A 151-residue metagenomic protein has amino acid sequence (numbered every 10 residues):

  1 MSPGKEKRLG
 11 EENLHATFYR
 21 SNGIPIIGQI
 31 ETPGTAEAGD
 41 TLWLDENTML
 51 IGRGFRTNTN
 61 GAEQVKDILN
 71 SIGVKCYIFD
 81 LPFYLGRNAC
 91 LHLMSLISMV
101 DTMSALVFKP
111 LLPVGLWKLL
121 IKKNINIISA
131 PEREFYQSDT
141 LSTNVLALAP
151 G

Functional and structural regions predicted by a protein language model:
M1-G151: The feature marks the mature, well-folded catalytic cores of soluble enzymes
